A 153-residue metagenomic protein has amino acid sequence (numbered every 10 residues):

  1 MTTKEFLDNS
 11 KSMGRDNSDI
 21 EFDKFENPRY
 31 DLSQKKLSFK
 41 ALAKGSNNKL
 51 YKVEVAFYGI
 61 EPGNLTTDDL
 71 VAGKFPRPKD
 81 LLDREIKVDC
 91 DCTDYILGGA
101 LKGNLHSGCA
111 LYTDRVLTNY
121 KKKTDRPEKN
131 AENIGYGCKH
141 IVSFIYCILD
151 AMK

Functional and structural regions predicted by a protein language model:
M1-K153: Long, low-complexity, compositionally biased intrinsically disordered regions
